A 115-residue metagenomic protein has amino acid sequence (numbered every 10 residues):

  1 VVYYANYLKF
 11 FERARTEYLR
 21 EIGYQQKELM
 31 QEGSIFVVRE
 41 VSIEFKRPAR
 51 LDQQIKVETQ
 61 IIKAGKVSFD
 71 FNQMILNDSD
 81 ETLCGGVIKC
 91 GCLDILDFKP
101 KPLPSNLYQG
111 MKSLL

Functional and structural regions predicted by a protein language model:
V1-V38, D94-L115: Hot-dog-fold acyl-thioester-processing enzymes
Y18-K56, Q60-A64, S68-F69, L83: Hydrophobic beta-strand-centered segment that forms part of the acyl-chain substrate-binding groove
R50-Q54, I61-L115: HotDog/MaoC-like acyl-thioester-processing domains
